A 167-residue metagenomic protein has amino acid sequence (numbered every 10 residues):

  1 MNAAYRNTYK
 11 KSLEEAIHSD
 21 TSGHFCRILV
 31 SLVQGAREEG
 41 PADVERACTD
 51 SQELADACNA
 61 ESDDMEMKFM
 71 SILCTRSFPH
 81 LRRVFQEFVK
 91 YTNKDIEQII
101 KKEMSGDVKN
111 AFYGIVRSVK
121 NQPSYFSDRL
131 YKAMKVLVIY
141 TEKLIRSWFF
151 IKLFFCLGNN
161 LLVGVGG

Functional and structural regions predicted by a protein language model:
M1-G167: Structural signature for extended repeat/solenoid scaffolds and their inter-repeat hinge/linker regions, spanning
